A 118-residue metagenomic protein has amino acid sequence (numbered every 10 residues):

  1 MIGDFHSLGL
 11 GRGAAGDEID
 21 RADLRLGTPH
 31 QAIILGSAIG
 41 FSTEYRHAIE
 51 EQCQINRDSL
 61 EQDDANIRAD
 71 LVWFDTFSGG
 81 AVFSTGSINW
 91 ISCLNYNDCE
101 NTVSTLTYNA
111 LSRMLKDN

Functional and structural regions predicted by a protein language model:
M1-N118: Extracellular ligand-binding/catalytic regions of CAZymes and related secreted enzymes and adhesion modules
